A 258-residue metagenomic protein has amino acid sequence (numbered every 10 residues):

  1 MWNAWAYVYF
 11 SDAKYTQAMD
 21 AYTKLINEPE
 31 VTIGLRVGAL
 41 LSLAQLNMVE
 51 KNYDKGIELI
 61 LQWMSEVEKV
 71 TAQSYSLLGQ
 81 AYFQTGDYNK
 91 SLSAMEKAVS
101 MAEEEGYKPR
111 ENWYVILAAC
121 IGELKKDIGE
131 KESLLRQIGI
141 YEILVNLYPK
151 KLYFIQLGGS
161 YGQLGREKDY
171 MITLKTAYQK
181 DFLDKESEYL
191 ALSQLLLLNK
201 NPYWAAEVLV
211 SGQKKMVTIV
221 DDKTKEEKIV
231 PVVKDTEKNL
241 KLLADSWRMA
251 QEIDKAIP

Functional and structural regions predicted by a protein language model:
M1-P258: Alpha-solenoid helical repeat scaffolds
